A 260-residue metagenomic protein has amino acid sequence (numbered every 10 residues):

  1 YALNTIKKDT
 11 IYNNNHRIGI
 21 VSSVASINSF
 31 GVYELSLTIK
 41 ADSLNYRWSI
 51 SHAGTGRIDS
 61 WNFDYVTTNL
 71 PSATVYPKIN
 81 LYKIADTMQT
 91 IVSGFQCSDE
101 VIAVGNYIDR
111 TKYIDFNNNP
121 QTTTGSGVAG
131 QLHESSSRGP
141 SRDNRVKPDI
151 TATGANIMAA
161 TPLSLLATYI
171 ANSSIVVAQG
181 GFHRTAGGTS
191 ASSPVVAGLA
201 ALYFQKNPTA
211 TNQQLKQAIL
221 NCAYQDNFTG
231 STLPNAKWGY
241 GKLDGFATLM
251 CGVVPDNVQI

Functional and structural regions predicted by a protein language model:
Y1-V254: Loop-rich non-cytosolic ectodomains and luminal regions
P255-I260: Proline-enriched interdomain boundary motifs that mark the N-terminal boundary and often initiate the first structured
